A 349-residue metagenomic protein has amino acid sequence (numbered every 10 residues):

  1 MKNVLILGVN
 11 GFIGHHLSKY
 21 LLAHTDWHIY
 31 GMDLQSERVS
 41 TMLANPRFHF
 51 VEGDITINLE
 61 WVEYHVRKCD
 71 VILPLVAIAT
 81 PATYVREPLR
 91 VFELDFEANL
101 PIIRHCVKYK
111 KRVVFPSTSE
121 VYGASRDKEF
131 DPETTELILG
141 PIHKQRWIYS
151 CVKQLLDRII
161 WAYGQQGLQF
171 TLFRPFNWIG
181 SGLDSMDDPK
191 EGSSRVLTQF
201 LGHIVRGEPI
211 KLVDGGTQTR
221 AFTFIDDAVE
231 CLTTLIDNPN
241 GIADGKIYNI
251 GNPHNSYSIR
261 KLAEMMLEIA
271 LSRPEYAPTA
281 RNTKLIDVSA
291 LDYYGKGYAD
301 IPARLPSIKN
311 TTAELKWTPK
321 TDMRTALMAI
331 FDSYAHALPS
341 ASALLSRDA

Functional and structural regions predicted by a protein language model:
V4-H24: N-terminal Rossmann NAD(P)H-binding glycine-rich loop of SDR-like oxidoreductase domains
D26-S36: Conserved glycine-rich Rossmann-like NAD(P)H-binding loop of the short-chain dehydrogenase/reductase
N45-I57: Rossmann-fold cofactor-recognition segment
I55-L94: NAD(P)H-binding glycine-rich loop region in Rossmannoid oxidoreductase-like domains and their noncatalytic homologs
I78-R90, E97, K111, P116-Y149 (+3 more regions): Active-site "gating" loop of Rossmann-like NAD(P)-dependent oxidoreductase/epimerase domains
Y84, L137-K144, F170, F176-D188 (+4 more regions): A conserved pocket-lining segment of Rossmann-fold NAD(P)-dependent short-chain dehydrogenase/reductase
H143-T171, L201-R206: Active-site Tyr-X1-5-Lys
I204-A349: C-terminal substrate-binding subdomain of Rossmann-fold SDR/epimerase-dehydratase oxidoreductases
